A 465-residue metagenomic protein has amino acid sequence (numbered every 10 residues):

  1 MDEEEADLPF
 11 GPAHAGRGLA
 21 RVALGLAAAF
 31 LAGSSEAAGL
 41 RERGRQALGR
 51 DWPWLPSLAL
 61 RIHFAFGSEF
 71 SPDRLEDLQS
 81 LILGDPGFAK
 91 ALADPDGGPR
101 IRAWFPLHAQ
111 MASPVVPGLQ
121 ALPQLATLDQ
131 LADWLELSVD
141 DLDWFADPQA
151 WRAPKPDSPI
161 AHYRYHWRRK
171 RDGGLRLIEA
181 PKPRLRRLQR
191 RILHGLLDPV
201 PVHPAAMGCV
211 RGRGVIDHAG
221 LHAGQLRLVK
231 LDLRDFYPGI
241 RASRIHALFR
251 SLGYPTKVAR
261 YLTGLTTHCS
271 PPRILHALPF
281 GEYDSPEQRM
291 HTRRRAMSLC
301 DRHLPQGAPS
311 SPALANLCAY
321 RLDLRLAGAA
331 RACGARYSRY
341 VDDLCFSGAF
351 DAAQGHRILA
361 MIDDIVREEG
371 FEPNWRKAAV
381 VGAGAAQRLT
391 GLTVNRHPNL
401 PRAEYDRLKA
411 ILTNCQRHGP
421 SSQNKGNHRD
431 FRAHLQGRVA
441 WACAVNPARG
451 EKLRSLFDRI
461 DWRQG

Functional and structural regions predicted by a protein language model:
M1-R152: Non-catalytic, polymerase-adjacent accessory regions of viral genome-replication enzymes
G118-L119, L125, P159-R169: Nucleic-acid processing machinery
K155-P156: Eukaryotic phosphotyrosine signaling hubs
Y165-G208, F280-R302, P309: Glycine/proline-rich, flexible active-site/cofactor-binding loop segments that harbor closely spaced acidic
Y165-R169, G173, L177-I178, D217-L228 (+1 more regions): Phosphate-handling catalytic interfaces
L185-P238, T267: Active-site-proximal segment of RNA-dependent polymerases
A223-Y340, C345-E372, A378-G382, P420-G465: Conserved polymerase palm-domain catalytic core
I365-G419: A conserved non-catalytic segment of reverse transcriptases and RNA-directed RNA polymerases corresponding to the late
